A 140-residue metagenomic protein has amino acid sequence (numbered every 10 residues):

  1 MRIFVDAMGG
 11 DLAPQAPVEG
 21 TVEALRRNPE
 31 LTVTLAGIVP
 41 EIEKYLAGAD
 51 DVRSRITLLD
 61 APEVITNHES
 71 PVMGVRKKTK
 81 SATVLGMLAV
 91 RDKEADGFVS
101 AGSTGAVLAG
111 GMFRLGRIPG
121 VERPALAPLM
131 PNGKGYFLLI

Functional and structural regions predicted by a protein language model:
M1-F113: Contiguous, glycine/small-aliphatic-enriched amphipathic segments in soluble metabolic enzymes
A109-I140: Short, acidic/small-residue loops that bind anionic groups at enzyme active sites
